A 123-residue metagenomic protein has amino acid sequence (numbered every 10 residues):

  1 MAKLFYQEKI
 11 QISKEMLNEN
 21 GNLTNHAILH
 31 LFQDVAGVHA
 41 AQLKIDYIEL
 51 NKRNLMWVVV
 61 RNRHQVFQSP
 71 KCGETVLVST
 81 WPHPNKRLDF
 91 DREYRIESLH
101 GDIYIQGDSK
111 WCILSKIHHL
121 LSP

Functional and structural regions predicted by a protein language model:
M1-V59, S115-P123: Hot-dog-fold acyl-thioester-processing enzymes
K3, Q7, Q65-P123: HotDog/MaoC-like acyl-thioester-processing domains
L55-S69: Small beta-barrel nucleic-acid-binding modules, principally OB-folds
